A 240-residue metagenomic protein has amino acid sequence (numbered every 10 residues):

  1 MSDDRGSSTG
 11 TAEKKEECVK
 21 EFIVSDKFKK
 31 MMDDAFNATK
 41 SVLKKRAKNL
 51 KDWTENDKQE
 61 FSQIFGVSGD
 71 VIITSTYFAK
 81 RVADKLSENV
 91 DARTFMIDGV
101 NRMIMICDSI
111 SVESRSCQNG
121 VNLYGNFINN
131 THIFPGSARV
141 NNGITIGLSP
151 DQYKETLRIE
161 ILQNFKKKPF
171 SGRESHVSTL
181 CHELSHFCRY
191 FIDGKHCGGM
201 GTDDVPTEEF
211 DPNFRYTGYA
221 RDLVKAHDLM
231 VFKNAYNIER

Functional and structural regions predicted by a protein language model:
M1-V177, F187-R240: Predominantly extracellular/secreted Zn2+-dependent metalloproteases
